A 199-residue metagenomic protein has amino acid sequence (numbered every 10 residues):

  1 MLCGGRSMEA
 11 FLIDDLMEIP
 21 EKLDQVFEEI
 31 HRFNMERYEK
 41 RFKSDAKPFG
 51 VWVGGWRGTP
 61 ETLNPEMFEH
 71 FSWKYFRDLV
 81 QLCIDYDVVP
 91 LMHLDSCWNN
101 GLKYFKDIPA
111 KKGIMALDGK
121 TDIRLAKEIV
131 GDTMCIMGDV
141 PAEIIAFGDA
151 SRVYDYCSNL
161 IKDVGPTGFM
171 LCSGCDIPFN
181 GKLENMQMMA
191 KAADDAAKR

Functional and structural regions predicted by a protein language model:
M1-R199: Active-site loop segments of alpha/beta catalytic cores
